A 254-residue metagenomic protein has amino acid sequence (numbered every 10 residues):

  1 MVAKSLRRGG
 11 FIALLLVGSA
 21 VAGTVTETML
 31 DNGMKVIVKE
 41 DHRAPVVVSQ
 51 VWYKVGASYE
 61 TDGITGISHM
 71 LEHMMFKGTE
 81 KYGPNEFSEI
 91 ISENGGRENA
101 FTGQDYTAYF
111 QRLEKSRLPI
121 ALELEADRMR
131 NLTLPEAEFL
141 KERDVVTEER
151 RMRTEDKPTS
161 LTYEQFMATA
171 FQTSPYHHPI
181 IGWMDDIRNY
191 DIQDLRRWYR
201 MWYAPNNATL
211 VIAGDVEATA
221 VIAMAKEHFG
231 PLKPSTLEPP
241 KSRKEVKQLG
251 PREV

Functional and structural regions predicted by a protein language model:
M1-F11: Bacterial N-terminal signal peptides that target proteins for export
V2, V21-A57, K81-R117, R153-N207 (+1 more regions): Non-catalytic beta-strand/loop surface segments
V17-S19: N-terminal signal peptide c-region/cleavage motif recognized by signal peptidases
G56-I64: Short pre-active-site segment immediately N-terminal to the catalytic Zn-binding motif
T65-T79: Active-site SXXK
G78-K81, R112-R143: M16/insulysin-pitrilysin zinc metalloprotease superfamily fold
T133-R151, E217, T236-G250: Acidic/histidine-enriched alpha-helical segments
R143, R196-H228: Non-catalytic, conformational "gating/processing" segments within enzyme and secreted inhibitor domains
